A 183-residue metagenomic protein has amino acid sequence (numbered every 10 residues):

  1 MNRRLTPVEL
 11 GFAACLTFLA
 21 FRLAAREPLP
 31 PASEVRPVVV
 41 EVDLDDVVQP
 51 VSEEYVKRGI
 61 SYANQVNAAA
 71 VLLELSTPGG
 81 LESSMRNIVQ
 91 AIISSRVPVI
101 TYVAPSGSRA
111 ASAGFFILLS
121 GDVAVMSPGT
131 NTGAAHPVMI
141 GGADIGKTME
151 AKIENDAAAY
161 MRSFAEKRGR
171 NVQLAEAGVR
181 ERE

Functional and structural regions predicted by a protein language model:
M1-F12: Bacterial N-terminal signal peptides that target proteins for export
G11-R22: Bacterial N-terminal signal peptides
F21-E183: Soluble extramembrane regions of membrane proteins in the secretory/endomembrane system
